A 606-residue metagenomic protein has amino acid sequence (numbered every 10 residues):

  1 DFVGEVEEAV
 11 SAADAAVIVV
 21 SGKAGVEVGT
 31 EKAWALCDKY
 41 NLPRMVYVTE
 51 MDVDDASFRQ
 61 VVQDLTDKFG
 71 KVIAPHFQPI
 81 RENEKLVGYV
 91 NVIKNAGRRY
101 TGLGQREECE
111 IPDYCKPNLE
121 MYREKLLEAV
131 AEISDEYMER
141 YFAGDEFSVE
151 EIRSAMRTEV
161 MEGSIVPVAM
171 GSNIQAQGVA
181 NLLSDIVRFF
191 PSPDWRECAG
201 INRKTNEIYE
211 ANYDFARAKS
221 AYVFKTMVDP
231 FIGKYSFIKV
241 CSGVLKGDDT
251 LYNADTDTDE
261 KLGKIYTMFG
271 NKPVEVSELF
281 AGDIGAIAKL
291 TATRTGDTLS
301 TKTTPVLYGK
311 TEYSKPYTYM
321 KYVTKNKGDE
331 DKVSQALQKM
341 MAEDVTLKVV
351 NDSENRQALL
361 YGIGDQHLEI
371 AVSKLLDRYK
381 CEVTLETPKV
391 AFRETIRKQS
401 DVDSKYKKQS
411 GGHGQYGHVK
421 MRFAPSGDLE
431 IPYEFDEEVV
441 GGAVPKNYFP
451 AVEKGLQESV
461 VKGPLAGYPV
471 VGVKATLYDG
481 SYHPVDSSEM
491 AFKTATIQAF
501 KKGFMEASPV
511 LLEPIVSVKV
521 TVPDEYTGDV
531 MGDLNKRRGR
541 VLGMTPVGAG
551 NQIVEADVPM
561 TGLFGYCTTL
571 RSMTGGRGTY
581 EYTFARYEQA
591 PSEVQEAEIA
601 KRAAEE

Functional and structural regions predicted by a protein language model:
D1-E606: Structural and coupling elements of P-loop NTPases
